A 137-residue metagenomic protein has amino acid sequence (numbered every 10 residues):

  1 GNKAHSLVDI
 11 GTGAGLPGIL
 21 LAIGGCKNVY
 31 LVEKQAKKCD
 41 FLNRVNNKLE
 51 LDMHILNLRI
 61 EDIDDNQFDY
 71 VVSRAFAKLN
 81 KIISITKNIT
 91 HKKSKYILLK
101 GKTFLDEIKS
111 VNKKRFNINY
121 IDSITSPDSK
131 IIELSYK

Functional and structural regions predicted by a protein language model:
G1-Q67: Conserved SAM/SAH cofactor-binding pocket of Class I
K27-Y30, T103-K137: Active-site capping/gating segments
K38-D40, L79, F104: Short alpha-helix immediately C-terminal to the canonical SAM-binding loop
N43-R44, I83-T86, K109-S110: Short amphipathic alpha-helical segments
N57-L58, I82, K102: Non-DNA-binding regulatory cores of transcription-related proteins, predominantly C-terminal effector-binding
F68-A75: Short SAM/SAH-binding signature in class I
I83-Y96: A short glycine-rich, Lys/Arg-flanked "PGG" loop and its adjoining helix->strand segment in the class I
K93-L105: Conserved beta-strand signature within the Rossmann-like core of class I S-adenosyl-L-methionine
